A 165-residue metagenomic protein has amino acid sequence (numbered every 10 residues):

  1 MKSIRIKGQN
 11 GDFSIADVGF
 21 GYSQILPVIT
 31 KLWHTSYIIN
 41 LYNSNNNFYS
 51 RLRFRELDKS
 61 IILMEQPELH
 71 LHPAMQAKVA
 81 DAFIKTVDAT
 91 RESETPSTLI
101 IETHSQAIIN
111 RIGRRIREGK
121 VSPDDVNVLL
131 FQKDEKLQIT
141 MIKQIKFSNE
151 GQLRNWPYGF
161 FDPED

Functional and structural regions predicted by a protein language model:
M1-P157, F161-D162: Switch/communication elements of ASCE P-loop NTPase nucleotide-binding domains
